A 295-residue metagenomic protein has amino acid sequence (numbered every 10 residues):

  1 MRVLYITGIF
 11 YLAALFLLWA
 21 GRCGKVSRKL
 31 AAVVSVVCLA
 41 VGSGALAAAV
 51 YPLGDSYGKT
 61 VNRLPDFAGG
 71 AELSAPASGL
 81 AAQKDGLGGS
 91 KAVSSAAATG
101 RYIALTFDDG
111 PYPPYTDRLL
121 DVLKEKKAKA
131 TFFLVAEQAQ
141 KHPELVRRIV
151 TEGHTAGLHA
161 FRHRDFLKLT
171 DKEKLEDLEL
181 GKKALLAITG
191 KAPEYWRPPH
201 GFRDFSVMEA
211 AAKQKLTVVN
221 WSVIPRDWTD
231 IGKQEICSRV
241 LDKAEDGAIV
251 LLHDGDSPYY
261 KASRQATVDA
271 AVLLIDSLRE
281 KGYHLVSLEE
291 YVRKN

Functional and structural regions predicted by a protein language model:
M1-R101, K124-K126, D242, D246-N295: Terminal accessory/targeting
D55-D165, E173, D177-A184, R226 (+2 more regions): Active-site beta->alpha N-cap acidic-glycine motif
F107, L134-A136, L158-A160, P198-H200 (+3 more regions): A cross-domain feature marking catalytic cores of carbohydrate-active enzymes and several ubiquitous metabolic/repair
D117, H142-P143, D171, F205 (+1 more regions): Structural motif corresponding to alpha-helix initiation and N-cap regions
L120-F133, T155, D171-F202, E209-T217 (+2 more regions): CE4/NodB-like, metal-dependent polysaccharide N-deacetylase domain that modifies extracellular/periplasmic N-acetylated
R164-L169, S257-K261: A short acidic, helix-capping loop that chelates divalent metal ions and anchors anionic groups
K174-L178, K233-S238, R264-A271: Charged helix-capping and loop-helix junction motifs
F202, M208-K243, Y283-E289, R293: His/Asp/Glu-enriched short active-site or ligand-binding loop at hydrolase and phosphoryl-transfer sites
